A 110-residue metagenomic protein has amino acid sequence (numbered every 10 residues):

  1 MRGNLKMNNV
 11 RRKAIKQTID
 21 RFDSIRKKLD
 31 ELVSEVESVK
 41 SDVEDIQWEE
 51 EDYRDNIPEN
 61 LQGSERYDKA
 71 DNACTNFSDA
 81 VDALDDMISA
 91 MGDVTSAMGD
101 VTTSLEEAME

Functional and structural regions predicted by a protein language model:
R2-E110: Long, low-complexity or tandemly repetitive, helically biased scaffold regions used for multimeric assembly/adhesion
